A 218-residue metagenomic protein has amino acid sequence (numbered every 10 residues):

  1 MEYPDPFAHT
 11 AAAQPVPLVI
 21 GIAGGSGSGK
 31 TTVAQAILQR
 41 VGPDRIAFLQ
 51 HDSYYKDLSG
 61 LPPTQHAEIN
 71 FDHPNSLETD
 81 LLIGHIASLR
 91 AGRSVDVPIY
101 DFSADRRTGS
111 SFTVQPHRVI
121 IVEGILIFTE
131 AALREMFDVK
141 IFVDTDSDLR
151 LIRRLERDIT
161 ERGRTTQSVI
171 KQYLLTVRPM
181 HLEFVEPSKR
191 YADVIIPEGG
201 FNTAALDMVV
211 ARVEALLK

Functional and structural regions predicted by a protein language model:
M1-A13, Q115-P116, E156, R178-K218: NTP-dependent small-molecule kinase module
G25: P-loop (Walker A) phosphate-binding loop of NTP-binding proteins
K30: Conserved lysine of the Walker
V33: Hydrophobic positions on the alpha1 helix immediately C-terminal to the Walker A/P-loop
D44-A47, K56-A104: Conserved nucleotide-sensing/catalytic segment adjacent to the nucleotide-binding pocket in NTP-handling enzymes
H85-V122, I127, E214: Phosphate-binding/switch loop-helix module in NTP-utilizing enzymes
T108-R162: ATP-dependent NMP and nucleoside kinases share a basic, alpha-helical "lid"
